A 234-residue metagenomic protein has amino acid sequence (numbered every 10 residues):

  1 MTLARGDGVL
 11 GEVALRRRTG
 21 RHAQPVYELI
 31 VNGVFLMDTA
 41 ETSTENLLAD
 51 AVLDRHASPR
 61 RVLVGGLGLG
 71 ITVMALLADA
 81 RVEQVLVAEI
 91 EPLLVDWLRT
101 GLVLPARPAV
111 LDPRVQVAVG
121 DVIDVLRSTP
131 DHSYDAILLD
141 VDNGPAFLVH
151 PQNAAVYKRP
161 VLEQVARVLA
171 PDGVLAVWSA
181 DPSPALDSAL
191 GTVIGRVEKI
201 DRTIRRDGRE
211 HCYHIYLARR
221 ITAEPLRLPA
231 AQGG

Functional and structural regions predicted by a protein language model:
M1-Y27: N-terminal auxiliary segments of SAM/dcSAM-dependent transferases
H22, L36, A223-P225: Short, acidic Gly/Pro/Ser/Thr-rich loop/turn segments
H22, V110, G208-H211: Short coil/turn motifs at beta-sheet boundaries
N32-G33: Short strand-turn-strand beta-turns centered on an Asx-Gly dipeptide
L36-T42: Short amphipathic beta-strand/extended segments with alternating polar/hydrophobic composition
T42-L169, V177-W178, S188, E198 (+1 more regions): The AdoMet/dcAdoMet-binding core of the Class I SAM-like
G173: Glycine-centered, small-residue-biased loops immediately flanking beta-strands in adenine/cofactor-binding cores
A180-G234: Class I S-adenosyl-L-methionine
